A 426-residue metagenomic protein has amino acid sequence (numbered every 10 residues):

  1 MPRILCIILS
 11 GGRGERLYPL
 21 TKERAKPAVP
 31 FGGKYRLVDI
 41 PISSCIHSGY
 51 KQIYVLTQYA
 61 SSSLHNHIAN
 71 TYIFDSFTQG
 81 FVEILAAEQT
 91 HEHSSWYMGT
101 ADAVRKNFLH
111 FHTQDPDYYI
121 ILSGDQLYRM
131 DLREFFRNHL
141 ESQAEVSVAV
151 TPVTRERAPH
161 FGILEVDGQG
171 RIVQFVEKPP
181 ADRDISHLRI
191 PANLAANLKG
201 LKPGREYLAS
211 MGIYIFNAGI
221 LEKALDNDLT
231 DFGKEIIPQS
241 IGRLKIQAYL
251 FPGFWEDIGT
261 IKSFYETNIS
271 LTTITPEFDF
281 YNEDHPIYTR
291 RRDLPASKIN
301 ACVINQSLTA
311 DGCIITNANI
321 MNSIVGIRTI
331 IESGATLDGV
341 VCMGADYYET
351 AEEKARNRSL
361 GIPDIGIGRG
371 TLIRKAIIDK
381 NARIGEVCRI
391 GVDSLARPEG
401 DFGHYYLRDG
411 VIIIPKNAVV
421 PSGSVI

Functional and structural regions predicted by a protein language model:
M1-L5, L194-G204, A218-I426: Left-handed beta-helix
M1-T272, I362-P363, P398-N417, S422: Unchanged
